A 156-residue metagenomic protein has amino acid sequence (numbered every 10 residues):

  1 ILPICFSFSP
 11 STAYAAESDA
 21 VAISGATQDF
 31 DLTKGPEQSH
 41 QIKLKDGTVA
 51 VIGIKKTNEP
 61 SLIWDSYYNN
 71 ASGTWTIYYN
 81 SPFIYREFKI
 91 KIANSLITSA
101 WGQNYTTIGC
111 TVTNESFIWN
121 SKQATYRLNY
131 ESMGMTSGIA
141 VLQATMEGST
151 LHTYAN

Functional and structural regions predicted by a protein language model:
I1-Y78: N-terminal prepro-regions of secreted/extracellular proteins
T57-N156: Mature secreted bioactive peptide module from preproproteins
